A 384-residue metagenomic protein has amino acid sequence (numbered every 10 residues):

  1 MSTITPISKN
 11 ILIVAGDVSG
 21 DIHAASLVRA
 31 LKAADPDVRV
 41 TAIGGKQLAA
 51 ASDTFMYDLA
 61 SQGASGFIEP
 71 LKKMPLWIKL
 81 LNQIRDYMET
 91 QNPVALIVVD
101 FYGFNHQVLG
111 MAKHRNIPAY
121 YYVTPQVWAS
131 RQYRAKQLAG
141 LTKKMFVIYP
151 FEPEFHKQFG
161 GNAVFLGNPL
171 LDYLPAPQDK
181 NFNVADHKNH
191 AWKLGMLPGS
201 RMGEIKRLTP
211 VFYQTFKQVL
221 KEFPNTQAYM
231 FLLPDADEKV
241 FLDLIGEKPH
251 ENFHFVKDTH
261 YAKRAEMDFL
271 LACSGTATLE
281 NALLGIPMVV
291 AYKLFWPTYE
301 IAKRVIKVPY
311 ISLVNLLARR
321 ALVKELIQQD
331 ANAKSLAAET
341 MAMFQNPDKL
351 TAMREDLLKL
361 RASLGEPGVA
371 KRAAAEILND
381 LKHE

Functional and structural regions predicted by a protein language model:
M1-E384: Nucleotide-activated sugar donor-binding and catalytic core shared by glycosyltransferases and related lipid-linked
